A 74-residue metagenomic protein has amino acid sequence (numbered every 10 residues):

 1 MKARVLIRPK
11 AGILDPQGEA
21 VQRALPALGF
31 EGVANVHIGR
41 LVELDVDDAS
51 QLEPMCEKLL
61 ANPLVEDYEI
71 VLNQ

Functional and structural regions predicted by a protein language model:
K2-L41, D47, E53-Q74: Long, contiguous binding/interaction regions
